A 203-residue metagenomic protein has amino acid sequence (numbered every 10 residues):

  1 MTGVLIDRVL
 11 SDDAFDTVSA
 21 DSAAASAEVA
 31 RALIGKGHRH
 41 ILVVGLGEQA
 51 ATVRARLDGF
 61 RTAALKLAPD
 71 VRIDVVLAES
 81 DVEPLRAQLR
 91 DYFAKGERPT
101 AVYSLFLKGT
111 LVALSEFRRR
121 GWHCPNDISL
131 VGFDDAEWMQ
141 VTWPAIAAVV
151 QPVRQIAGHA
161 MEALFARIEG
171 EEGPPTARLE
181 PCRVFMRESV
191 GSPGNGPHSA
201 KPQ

Functional and structural regions predicted by a protein language model:
M1-E28, K108, D134-I146: Flexible loop/hinge segments that line or gate small-molecule binding clefts
T2, H38-I41, T100-A101: Residues that mark the start of a beta-strand
D7, S19, G45, L77 (+2 more regions): Short beta-strand/turn micro-motifs composed of small residues that flank or help shape donor/cofactor-binding pockets
V18-V43, V82-R90, T110, Q151-E169: Hydrophobic alpha-helical segments within soluble ligand-binding/sensing domains
A27-L67, T176-G191: An alpha-beta-alpha
R39-I41, D70-D74, H123-L130: Short acidic capping loops at alpha-helix termini that bridge into adjacent secondary structure
D74-E83: Short beta->alpha junction loops
R90-P202: Flexible loop/turn connectors
